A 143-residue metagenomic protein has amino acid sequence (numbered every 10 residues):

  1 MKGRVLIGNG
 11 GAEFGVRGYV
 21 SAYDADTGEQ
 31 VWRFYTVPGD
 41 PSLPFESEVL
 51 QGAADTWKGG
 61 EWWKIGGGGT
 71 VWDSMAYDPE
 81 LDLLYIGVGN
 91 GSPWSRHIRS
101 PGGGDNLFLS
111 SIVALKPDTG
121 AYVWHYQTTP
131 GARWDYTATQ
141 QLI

Functional and structural regions predicted by a protein language model:
M1-F14, G67-G91, H97, S111 (+1 more regions): Repeat-blade elements of multi-bladed beta-propeller folds
Y19-E61, I98-A138: Extracytoplasmic/lumenal domain signature
W62, G66: Acidic/polar loop-and-plug regions of large Gram-negative outer-membrane beta-barrel proteins
